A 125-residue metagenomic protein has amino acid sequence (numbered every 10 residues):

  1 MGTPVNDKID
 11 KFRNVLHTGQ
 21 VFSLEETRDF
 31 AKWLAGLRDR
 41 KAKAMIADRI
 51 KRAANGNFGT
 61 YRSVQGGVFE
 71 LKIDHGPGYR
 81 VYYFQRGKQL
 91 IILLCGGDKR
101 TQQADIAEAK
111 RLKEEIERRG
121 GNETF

Functional and structural regions predicted by a protein language model:
M1-G78, G87-I91, D98-F125: Basic, Lys/Arg-enriched alpha-helical interface segments
